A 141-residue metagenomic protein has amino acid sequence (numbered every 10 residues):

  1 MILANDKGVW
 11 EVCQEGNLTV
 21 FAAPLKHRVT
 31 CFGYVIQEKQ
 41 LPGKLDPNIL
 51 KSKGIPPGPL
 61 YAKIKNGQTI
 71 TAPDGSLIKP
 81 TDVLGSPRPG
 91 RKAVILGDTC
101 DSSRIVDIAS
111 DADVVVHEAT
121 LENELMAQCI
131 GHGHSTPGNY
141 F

Functional and structural regions predicted by a protein language model:
I2-F141: Metal-dependent phosphodiesterase/nuclease catalytic metal-binding core
